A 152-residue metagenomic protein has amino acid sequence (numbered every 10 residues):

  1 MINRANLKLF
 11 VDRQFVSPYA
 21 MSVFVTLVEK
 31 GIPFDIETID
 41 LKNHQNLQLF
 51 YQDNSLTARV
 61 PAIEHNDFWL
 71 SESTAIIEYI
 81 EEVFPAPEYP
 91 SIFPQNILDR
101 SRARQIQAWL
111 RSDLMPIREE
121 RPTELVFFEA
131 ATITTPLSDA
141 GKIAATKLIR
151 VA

Functional and structural regions predicted by a protein language model:
M1-L137: GST-like domain detector, emphasizing the conserved glutathione-binding G-site in the N-terminal thioredoxin-like
L137-A152: Amphipathic alpha-helical packing segments from all-alpha helical-bundle domains
